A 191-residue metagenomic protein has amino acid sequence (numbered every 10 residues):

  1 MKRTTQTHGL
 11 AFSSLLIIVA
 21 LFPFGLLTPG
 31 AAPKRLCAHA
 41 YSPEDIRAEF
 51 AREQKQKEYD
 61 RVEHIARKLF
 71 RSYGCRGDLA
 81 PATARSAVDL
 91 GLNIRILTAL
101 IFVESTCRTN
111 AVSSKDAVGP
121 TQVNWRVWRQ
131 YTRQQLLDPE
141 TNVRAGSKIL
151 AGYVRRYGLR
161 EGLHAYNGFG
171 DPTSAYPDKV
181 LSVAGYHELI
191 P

Functional and structural regions predicted by a protein language model:
K2-L15: N-terminal Sec-pathway targeting helices
R3-Q6, L27, A82: Intrinsically disordered/low-complexity terminal segments and short unstructured peptides
L10, A20-F22, A48, K68: Short non-domain terminal segments
F12-L15, T28, A87, I94: Short, surface-exposed loop and linker segments with low hydrophobicity and enrichment for Pro/Ser/Thr
S13, P23-G25, A51: Compositionally biased, low-structure terminal segments
A20-K34: Bacterial Sec-dependent signal peptides at the C-terminal "C-region" and cleavage site
R35-P191: Catalytic glycan-binding domains that act on GlcNAc-containing polysaccharides
